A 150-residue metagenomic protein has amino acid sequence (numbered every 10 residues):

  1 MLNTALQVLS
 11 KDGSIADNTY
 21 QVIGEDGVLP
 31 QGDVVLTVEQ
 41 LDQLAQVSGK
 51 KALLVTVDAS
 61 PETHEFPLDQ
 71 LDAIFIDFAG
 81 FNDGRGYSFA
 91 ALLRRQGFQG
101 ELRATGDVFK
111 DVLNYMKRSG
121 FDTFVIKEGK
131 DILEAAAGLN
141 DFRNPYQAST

Functional and structural regions predicted by a protein language model:
M1-L41: N-terminal, charge-rich interaction modules
N3-D17, Q46, V57-A59, D69 (+1 more regions): Phosphate/adenylate-binding glycine loop and adjacent helical scaffold
D33-V35, K50-L54, A73-F75, E101-R103 (+1 more regions): Structural preference for beta-strand elements that scaffold enzyme active sites
A52-L92: Glycine/Thr-rich beta-alpha phosphate-binding loop at enzyme active sites
V55, E62-F66, K110-T123: Catalytic cores of alpha/beta
V57-D58, R103-F109: Glycine-rich beta-to-alpha transition loops that act as phosphate-gripper elements at the mouths of alpha/beta enzyme
F121-L139: Glycine-rich phosphate-binding active-site loops on the catalytic face of alpha/beta enzymes
